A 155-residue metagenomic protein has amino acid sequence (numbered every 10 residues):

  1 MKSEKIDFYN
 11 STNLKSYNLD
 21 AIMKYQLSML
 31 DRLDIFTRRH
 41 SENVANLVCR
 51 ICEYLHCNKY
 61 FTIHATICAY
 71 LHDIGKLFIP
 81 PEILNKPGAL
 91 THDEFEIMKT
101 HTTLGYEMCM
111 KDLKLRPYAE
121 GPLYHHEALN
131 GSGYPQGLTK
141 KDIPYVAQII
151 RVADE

Functional and structural regions predicted by a protein language model:
M1-E155: Histidine- and acidic-residue-rich, metal-dependent catalytic cores
